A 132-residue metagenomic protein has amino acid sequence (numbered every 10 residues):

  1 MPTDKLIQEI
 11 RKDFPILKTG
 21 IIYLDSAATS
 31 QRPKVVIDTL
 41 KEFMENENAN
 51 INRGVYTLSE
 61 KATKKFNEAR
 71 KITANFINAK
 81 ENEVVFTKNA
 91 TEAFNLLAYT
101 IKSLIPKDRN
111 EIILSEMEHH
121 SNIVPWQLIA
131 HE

Functional and structural regions predicted by a protein language model:
M1-E132: Pyridoxal 5′-phosphate
